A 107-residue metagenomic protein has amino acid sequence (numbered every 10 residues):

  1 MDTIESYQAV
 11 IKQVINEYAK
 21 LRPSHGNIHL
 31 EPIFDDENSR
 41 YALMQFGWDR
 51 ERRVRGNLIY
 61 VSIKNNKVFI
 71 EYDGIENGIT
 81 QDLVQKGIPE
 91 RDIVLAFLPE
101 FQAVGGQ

Functional and structural regions predicted by a protein language model:
M1-Q107: Terminal domain-initiation and capping elements
